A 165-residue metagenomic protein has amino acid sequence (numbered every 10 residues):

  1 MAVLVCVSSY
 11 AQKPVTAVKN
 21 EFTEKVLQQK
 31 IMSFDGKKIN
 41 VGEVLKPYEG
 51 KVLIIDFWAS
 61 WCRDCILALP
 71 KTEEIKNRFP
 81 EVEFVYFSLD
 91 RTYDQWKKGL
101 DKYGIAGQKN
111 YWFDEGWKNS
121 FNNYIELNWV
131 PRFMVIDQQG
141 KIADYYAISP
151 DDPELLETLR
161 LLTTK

Functional and structural regions predicted by a protein language model:
M1-V15: Bacterial Sec-dependent N-terminal signal peptides
K13-P47, L162-T164: N-terminal "domain-start" segment that seeds a small globular fold
K25, K51, N128-V130: Short, small/polar residue-rich loop motifs at catalytic or cofactor-binding pockets
E49, F57-E74: Conserved redox-active cysteine motifs that mediate thiol-disulfide chemistry, especially di-cysteine Cys-X(1-2)-Cys
E49-L53, P80-E83, A106-Q108, Q138: Loop/turn elements at helix/coil->beta-strand transitions in domains of secreted/extracellular proteins
L67-Y103, W117-N122: Structural microenvironment flanking redox-active thiols in thiol-disulfide oxidoreductases
D101-Q138: Short, internal strand/loop/helix patches that form the active-site neighborhood or redox-interaction surface
R132-K165: Thiol-/selenol-based redox modules, centered on thioredoxin-like and closely related oxidoreductase domains
